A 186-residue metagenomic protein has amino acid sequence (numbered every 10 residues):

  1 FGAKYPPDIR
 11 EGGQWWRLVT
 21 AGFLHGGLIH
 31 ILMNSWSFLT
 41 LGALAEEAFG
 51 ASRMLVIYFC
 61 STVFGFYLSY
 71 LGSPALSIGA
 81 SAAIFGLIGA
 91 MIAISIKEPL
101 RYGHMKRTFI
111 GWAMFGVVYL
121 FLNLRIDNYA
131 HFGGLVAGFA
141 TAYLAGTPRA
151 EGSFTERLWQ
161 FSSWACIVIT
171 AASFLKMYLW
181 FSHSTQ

Functional and structural regions predicted by a protein language model:
F1-Q186: A detector for small-residue-rich transmembrane helices and their helix-helix packing motifs
